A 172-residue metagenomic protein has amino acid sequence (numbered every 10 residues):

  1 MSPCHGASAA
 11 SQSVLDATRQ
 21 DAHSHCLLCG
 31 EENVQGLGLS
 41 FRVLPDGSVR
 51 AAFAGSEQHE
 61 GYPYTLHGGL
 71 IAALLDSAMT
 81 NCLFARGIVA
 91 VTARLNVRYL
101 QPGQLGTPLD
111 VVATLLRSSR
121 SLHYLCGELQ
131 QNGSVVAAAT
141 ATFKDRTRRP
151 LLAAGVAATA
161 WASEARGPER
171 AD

Functional and structural regions predicted by a protein language model:
M1-T18, G103-L105, L116-D172: HotDog/MaoC-like acyl-thioester-processing domains
A22-H23, Q35-L37, G47-V49, V89-L95 (+2 more regions): A generic structural signal for short beta-strands and their flanking turns/coil linkers
H23-S24, T159: C-terminal low-complexity, charged extensions that often adopt amphipathic alpha-helices
S24-L66: Catalytic strand-loop segment that frames the active site of acyl-thioester-processing enzymes
R42-L44, T114-S118: Short beta-strand micro-motifs enriched in acidic
A52-A54, N96-R98, V112-T114, E128 (+1 more regions): Residue-level recognition of well-ordered beta-strand positions that form the cores of beta-sheet-rich folds across
G69-A73: Conserved N-terminal beta-strand and adjoining loop/helix that marks the start of the Nudix/MutT-like hydrolase domain
A78-D110, L115: Hydrophobic beta-strand-centered segment that forms part of the acyl-chain substrate-binding groove
